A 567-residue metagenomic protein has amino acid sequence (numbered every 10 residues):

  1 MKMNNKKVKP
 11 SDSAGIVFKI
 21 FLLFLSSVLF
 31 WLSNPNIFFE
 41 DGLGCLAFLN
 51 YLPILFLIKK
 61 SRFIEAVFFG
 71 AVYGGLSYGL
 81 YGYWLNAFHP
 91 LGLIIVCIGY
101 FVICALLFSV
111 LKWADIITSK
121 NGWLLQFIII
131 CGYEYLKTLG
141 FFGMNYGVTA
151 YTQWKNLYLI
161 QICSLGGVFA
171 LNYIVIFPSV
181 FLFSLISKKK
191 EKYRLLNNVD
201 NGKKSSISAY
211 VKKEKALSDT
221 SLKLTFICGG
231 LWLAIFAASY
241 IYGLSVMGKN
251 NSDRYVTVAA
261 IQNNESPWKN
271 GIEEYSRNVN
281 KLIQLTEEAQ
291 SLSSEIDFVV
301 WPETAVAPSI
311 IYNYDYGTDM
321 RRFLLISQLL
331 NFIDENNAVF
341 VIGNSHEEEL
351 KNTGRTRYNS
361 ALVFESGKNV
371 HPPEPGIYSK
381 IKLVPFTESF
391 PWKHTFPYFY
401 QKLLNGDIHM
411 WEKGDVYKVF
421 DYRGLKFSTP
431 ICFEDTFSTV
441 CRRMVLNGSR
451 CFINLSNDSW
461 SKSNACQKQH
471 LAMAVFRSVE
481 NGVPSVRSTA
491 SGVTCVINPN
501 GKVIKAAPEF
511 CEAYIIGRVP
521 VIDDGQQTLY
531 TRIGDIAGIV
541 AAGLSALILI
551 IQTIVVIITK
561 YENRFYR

Functional and structural regions predicted by a protein language model:
K2-V246, S463, A474, T489 (+2 more regions): Membrane-embedded alpha-helical bundles of multi-pass enzymes that act on lipidic or dolichyl-linked glycan substrates
F38-P53, Q262-N263, E295-D315, S449 (+1 more regions): Short, conserved active-site loops that position catalytic residues or coordinate cofactors/metal ions across diverse
L85-L91, L136-V168, G354-S438: Active-site catalytic loop in hydrolytic enzyme cores
A87, P308-S309, E349-L350, W460-S463: Short, solvent-exposed loop/turn segments at secondary-structure junctions
F127-I128, V306, T318-V341, T395 (+3 more regions): CN hydrolase (nitrilase-like) catalytic-core segments centered on the catalytic cysteine and neighboring Lys/Glu
Y242-P385, F420-R423, T429, F433: Soluble catalytic regions of membrane-associated enzymes that act on cell-envelope and secretory-pathway components
S294-E295, S389, P484: C-terminal luminal/periplasmic domains and tails of membrane-associated envelope-modifying transferases
N359-V363, K418, G492-I497, I515-G517: Short beta-strand scaffold segments in enzyme catalytic cores
